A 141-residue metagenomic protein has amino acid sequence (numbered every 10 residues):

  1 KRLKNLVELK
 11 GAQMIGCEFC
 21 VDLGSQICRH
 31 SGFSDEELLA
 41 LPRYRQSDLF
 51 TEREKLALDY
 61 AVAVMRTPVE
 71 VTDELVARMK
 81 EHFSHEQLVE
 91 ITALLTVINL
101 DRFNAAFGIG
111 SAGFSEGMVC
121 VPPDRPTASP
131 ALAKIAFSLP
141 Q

Functional and structural regions predicted by a protein language model:
K1-P140: Hydrophobic alpha-helical segments
